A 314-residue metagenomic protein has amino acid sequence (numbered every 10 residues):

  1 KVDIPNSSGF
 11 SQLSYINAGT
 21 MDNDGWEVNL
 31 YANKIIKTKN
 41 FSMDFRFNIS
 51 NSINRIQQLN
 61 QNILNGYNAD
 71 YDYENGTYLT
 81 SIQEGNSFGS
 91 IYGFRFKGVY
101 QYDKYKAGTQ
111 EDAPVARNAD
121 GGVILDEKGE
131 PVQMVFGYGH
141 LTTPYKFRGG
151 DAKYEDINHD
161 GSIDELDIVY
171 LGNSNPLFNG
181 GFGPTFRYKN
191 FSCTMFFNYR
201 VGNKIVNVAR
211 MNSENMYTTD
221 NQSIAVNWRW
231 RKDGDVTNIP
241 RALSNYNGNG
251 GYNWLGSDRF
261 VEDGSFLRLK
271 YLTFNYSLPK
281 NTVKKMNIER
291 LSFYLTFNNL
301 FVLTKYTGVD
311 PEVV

Functional and structural regions predicted by a protein language model:
K1-N23, Y154, F196-V226: Small-side-chain secondary-structure face that scaffolds active or pore-lining regions
K1-N86, G256-V314: Extracellular/periplasmic, surface-exposed regions of secreted and cell-surface proteins
K1-P5, G25, Y154-S162, P240-G251: Active-site-adjacent bridging/hinge elements
I16-D22, W26, I35-G172, N298: Conserved small-residue
M43-F45, F182, Y188, C193-M195 (+1 more regions): Transmembrane beta-strands of outer-membrane beta-barrel proteins
F147-G149, R200-F293, F297-N298: Extracytoplasmic gating/loop element in the C-terminal half of outer-membrane beta-barrel translocons and assembly
D156, G161-I163, F182, V208 (+1 more regions): Flexible, glycine-rich loop/tail regions that form catalytic "lids" or insertion modules at the edges of active sites
L166, P176-N190, K270-N275: Conserved SET/PR-domain catalytic core that frames the SAM/AdoMet-binding pocket
